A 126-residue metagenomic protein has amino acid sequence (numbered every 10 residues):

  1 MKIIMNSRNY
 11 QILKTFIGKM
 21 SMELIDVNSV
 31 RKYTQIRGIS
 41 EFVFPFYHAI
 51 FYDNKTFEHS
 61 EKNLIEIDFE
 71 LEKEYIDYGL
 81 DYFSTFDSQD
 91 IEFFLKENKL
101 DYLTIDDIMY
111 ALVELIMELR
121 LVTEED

Functional and structural regions predicted by a protein language model:
K2-I4, K14, E58, E66 (+1 more regions): Ser/Thr- (and often Asn-) enriched beta-sheet segments in non-cytosolic proteins
I3-Y47: Short terminal alpha-helical segments
N6, H59, E118-V122: Long, compositionally biased, intrinsically disordered segments
Y10-L13, I76-G79, F83-F86, I108-L115: An amphipathic alpha-helical micro-motif enriched in hydrophobic residues with embedded/adjacent acidic residues
K19, P45-H48, A111-E118: Short, hydrophobic/amphipathic alpha-helical patches that form generic packing surfaces within helical domains
N63-L103: Amphipathic protein-protein interaction modules
F86-D126: Amphipathic alpha-helical binding modules
